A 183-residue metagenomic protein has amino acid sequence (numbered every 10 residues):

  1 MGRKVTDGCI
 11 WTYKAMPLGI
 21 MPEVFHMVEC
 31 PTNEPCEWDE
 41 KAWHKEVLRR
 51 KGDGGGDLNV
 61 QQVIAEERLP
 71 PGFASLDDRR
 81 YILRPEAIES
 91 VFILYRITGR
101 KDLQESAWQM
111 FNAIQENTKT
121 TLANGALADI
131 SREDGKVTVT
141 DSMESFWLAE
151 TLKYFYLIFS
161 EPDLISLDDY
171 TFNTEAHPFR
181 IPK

Functional and structural regions predicted by a protein language model:
M1-K183: Glycan-recognition and catalytic cores of secretory/periplasmic carbohydrate-active enzymes
